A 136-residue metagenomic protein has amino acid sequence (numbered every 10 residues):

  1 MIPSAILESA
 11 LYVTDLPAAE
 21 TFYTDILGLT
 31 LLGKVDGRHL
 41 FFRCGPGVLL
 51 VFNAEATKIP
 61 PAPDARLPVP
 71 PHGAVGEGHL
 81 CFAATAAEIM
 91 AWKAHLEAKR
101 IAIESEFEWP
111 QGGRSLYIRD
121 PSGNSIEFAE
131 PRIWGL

Functional and structural regions predicted by a protein language model:
M1-L7, V13-G33, C44-I103, R119-L136: Glyoxalase I/VOC metalloenzyme domain signal
S9, R38: Acidic, amphipathic alpha-helical patches
V35-D36, Q111-G113: Short, small/polar residue-rich loop motifs at catalytic or cofactor-binding pockets
H39-R43: Minor-groove-contacting beta-hairpin "wing" of winged helix-turn-helix DNA-binding domains
F107-E108: Specificity-determining recognition surfaces
